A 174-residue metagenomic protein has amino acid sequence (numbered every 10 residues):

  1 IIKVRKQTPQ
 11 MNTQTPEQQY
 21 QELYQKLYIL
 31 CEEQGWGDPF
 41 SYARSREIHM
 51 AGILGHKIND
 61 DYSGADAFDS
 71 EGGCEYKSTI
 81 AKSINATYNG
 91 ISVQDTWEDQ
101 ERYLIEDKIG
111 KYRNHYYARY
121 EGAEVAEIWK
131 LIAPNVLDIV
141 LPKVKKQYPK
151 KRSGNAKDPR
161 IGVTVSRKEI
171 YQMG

Functional and structural regions predicted by a protein language model:
I1-G174: Nucleic-acid endonuclease domains
